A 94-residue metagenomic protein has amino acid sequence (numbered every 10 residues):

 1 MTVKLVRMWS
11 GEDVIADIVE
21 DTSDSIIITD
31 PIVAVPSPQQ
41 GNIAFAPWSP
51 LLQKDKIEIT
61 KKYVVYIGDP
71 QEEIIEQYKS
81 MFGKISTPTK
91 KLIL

Functional and structural regions predicted by a protein language model:
M1-L94: Conserved RNA-binding domains used in RNP assembly and mRNA/RNA metabolism
